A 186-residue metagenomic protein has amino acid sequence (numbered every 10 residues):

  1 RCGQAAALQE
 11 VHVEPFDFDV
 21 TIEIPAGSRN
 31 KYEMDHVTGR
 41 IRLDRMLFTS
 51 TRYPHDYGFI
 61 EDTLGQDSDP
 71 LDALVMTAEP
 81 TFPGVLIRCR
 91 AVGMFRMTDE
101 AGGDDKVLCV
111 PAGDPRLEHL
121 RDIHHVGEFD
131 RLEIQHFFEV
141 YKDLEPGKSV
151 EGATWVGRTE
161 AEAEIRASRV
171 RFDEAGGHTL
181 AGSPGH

Functional and structural regions predicted by a protein language model:
C2-H186: Hydrophobic N-terminal alpha-helices or hydrophobic patches in metabolic proteins across all domains of life
